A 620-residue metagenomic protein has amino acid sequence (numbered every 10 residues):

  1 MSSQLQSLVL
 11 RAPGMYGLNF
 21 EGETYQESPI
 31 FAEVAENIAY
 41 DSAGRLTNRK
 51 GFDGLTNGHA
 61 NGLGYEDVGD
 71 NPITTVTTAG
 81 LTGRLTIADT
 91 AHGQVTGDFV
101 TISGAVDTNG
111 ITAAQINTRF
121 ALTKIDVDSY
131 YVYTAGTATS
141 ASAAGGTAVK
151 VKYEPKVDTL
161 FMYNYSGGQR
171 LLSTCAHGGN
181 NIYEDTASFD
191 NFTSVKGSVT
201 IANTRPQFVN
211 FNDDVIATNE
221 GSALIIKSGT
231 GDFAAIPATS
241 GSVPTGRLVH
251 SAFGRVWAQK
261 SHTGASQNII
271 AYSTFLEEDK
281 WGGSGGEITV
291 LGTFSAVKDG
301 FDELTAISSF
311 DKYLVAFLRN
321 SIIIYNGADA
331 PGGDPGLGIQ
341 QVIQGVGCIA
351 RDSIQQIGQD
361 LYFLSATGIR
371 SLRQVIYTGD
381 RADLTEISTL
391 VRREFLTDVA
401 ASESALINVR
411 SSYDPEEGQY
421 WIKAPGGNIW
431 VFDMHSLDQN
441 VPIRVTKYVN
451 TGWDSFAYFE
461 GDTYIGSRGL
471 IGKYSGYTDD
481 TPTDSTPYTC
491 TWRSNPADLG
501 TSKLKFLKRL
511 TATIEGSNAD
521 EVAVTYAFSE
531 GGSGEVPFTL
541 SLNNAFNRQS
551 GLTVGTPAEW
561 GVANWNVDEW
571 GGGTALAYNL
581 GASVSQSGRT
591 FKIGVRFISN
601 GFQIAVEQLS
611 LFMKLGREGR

Functional and structural regions predicted by a protein language model:
M1-G69, Y153-I182, T186-D190, T200-D213 (+2 more regions): Beta-sheet repeat architectures centered on beta-propellers
E66-V68, Y153-E154, F189-N203, D232-N408 (+1 more regions): Beta-propeller and closely related beta-pinwheel folds
G69-Y153, V195-N203: Small/polar beta-strand repeat architecture
L81-D89, Y130-V132, L171-T174, A217-T218 (+5 more regions): Generic recognition of long tandem-repeat/solenoid scaffolds
T96-D98, S140-K150, P335, R373-I376 (+2 more regions): A short, polar/proline- and glycine-enriched secondary-structure boundary/capping micro-motif
T101-A105, V132-G136, Y183-A187, Q267-S284 (+4 more regions): Predominantly extracellular/luminal cell-surface or secreted proteins
I111, T123-I125, A187-D213, A217-S222 (+1 more regions): Acidic, glycine/polar-enriched metal-coordinating patches/loops that mediate binding to polyanionic ligands
G178-G179, T186, D213, N219-A223 (+5 more regions): Acidic/polar residues in short coil/turn loops that connect beta-strands within repeat-based beta-sheet scaffolds
